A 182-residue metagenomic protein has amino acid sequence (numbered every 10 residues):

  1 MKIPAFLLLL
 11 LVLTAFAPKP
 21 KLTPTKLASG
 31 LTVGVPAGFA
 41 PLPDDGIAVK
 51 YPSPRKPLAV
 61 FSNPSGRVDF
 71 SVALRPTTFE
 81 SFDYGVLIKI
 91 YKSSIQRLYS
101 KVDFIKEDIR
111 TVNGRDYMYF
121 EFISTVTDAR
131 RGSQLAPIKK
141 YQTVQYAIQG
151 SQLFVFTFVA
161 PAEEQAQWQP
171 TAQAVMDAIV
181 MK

Functional and structural regions predicted by a protein language model:
P4-L13: Sec-dependent N-terminal signal peptides
K19-G38: Short N-terminal segments immediately surrounding and downstream of signal-peptide cleavage
S29, A37-F39, D45-G46, P76 (+2 more regions): A mature extracytoplasmic/lumenal domain signature
L31, A37-A40, S151-K182: Surface-exposed amphipathic alpha-helical segments
G34-G85: Secretory pathway targeting signatures of secreted, lumenal, and periplasmic proteins
A73-F82, E107-I109, F158-A166: Second-shell loop/turn segments in exported
I88-Q145: Signature of long, low-cysteine stretches enriched in small and polar/charged residues
